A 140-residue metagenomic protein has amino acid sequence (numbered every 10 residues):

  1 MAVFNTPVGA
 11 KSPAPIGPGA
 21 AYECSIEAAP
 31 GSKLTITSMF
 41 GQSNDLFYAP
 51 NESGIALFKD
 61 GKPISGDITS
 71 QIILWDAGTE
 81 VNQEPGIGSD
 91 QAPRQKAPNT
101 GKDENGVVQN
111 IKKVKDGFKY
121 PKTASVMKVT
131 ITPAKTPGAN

Functional and structural regions predicted by a protein language model:
M1-E52, A56-L57: Structured domain cores in non-transmembrane regions
A21-S25, S65, Q71, V126-T132: Ser/Thr- (and often Asn-) enriched beta-sheet segments in non-cytosolic proteins
E27-A29, F58, I73-W75, T130-A134: A structural detector for beta-sheet-dominated domains
N44-R94: An exposed acidic His-Trp-rich patch
G78-N140: Activation corresponds to long, low-complexity, non-globular regions
